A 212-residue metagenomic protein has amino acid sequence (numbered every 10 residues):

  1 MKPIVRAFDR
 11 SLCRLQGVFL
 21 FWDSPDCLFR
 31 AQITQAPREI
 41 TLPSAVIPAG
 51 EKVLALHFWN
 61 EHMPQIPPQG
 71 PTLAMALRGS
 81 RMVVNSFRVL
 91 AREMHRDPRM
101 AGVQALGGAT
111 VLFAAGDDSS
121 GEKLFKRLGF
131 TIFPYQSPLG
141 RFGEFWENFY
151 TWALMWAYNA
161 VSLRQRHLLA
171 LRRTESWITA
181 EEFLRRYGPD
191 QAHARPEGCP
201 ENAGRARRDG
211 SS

Functional and structural regions predicted by a protein language model:
M1-R78, M82-N85, E93-S212: Non-catalytic substrate-recognition and accessory regions of acyl/acetyltransferase enzymes
